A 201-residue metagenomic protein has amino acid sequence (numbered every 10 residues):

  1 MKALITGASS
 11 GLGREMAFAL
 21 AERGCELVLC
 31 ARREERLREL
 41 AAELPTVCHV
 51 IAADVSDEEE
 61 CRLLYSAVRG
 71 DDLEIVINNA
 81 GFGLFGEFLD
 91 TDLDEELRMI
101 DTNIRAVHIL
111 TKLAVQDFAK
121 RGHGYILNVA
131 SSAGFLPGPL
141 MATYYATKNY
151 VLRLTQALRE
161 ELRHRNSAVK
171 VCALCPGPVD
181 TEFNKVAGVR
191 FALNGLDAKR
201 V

Functional and structural regions predicted by a protein language model:
S9-S10: Conserved glycine-rich cofactor-binding loop
R23-E39: Conserved glycine-rich Rossmann-like NAD(P)H-binding loop of the short-chain dehydrogenase/reductase
A53-L63, L93: The beta1-alpha1 cofactor-binding region of Rossmann-like NAD(H)/NADP(H)-dependent oxidoreductases
E87-F88, E95-I100: Substrate-binding pocket helix/loop in short-chain dehydrogenase/reductase
T111, T147: Active-site helix of classical SDR
S131: Residue(s) in the substrate-gating loop at a strand-loop-helix junction that position the organic substrate next
R153, E160-V201: SDR active-site lid
